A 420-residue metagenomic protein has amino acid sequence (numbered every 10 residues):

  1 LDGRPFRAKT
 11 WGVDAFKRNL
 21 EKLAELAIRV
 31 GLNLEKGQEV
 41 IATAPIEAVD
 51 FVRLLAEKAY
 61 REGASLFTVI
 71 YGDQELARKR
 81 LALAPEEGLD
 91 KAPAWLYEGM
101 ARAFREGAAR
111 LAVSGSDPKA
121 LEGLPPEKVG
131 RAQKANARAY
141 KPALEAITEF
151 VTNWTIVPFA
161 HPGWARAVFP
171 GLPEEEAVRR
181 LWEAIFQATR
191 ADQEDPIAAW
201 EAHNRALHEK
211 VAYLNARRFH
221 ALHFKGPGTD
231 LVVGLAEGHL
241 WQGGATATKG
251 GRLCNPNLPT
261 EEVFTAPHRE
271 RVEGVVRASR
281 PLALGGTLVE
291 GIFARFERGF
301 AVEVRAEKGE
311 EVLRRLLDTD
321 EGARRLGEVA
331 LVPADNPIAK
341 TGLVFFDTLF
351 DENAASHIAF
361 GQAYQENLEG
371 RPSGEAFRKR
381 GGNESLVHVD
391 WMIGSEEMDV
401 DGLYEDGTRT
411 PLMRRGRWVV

Functional and structural regions predicted by a protein language model:
L1-P5, K9: Short, positively charged and aromatic/hydrophobic N-terminal segments
K9-E273, G402, R409-P411, V419-V420: Active-site bordering "gate/hinge" segments that shape substrate access to catalytic or cofactor-binding pockets
G123, A167-F169, L288, L316 (+3 more regions): Short conserved micro-motifs at the rims of enzyme active sites and ligand-binding pockets
T265-D318: Long, well-ordered mid-to-C-terminal structural blocks that present hydrophobic/aromatic surfaces
E270, G285-T287, R295-F296, D320-R324 (+4 more regions): A structural signal for short secondary-structure junctions
V276, I358, N367-W391: A conserved acidic, glycine/proline-rich C-terminal tail/linker
A301-P372: Dual-mode signal for accessory low-complexity, basic/Gly-rich regions
F377-V420: Extended hydrophobic packing segments that form well-structured cores
